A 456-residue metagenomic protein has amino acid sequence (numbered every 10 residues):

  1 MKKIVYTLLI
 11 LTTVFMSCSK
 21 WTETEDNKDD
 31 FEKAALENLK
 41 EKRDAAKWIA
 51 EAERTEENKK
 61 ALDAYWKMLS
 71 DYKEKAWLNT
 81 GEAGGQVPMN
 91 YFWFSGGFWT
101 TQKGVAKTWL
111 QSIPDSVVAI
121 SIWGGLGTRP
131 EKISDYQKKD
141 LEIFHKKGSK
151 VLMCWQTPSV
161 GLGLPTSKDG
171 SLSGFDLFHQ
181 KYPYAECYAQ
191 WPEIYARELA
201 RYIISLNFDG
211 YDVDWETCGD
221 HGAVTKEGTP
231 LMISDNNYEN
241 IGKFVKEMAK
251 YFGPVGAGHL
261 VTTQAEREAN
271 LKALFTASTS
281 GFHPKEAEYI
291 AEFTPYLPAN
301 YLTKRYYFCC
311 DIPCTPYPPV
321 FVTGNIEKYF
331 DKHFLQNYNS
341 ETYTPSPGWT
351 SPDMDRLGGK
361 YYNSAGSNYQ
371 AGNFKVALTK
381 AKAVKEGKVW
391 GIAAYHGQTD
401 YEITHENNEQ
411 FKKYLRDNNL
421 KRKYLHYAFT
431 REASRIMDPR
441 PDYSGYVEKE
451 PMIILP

Functional and structural regions predicted by a protein language model:
M1-D26: Bacterial Sec-dependent N-terminal signal peptides
C18-P456: Secreted glycan hydrolases and related glycan-binding modules that recognize and/or cleave
